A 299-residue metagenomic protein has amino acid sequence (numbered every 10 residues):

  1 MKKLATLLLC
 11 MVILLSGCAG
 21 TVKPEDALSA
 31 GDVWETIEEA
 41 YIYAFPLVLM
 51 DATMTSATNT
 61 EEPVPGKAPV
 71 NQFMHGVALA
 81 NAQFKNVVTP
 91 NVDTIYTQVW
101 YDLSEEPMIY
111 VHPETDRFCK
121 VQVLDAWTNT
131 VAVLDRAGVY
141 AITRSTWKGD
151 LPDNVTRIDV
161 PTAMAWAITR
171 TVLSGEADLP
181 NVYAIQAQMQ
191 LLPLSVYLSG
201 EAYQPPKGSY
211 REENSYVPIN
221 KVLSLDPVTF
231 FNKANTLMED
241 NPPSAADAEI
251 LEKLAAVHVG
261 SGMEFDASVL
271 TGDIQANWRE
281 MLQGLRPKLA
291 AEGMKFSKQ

Functional and structural regions predicted by a protein language model:
M1-K2, V22: Generic cytosolic/nucleocytoplasmic N-terminal low-complexity/intrinsically disordered segments
K2-L9: Sec-dependent signal peptide recognition, specifically the positively charged N-region followed immediately by
T6, G20-T21: Intrinsic disorder/low-complexity segments
I13-G17: C-terminal motif of bacterial Sec signal peptides marking the signal peptidase cleavage site
V22-Q299: A compositional/structural signature for long, glycine/proline-rich flexible linkers and loops on extracytoplasmic
